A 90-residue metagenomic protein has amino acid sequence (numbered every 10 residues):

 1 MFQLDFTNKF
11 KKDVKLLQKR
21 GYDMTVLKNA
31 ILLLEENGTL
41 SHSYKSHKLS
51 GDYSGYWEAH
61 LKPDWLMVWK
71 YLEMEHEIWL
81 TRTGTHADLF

Functional and structural regions predicted by a protein language model:
M1-P63, L72-W79, A87-F90: Basic, Lys/Arg-enriched alpha-helical interface segments
W69: Short, charged interaction patches at domain edges and termini
G84: Residues forming the ATP-binding cleft of Hanks-type serine/threonine protein kinase domains
